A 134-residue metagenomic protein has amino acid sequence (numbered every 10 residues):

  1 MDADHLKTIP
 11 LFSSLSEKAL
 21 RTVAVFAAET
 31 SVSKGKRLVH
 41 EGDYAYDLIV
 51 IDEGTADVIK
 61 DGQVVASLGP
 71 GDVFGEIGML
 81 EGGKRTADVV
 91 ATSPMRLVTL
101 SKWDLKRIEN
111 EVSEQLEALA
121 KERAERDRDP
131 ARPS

Functional and structural regions predicted by a protein language model:
D2, E17-T22, R85-T86, K102-S134: A small-molecule sensor/coupling module
A3, K7-D61, L68-P70: Regulatory nucleotide-sensing modules
K36-D43, I77-M79, D88-V90: Short histidine-centered beta-strand/loop micro-motifs that create catalytic or ligand/metal-coordination sites
V50-I51, F74, L97-T99: Short hydrophobic-aromatic micro-motifs
D61, F74-I77, K84-T86: Short beta-alpha junctions and helix-cap segments that line functional grooves
L68-G69, I77-G78, I108-V112: A short, polar/proline- and glycine-enriched secondary-structure boundary/capping micro-motif
L80-W103: Ligand-binding loop in jelly-roll beta-barrel domains
